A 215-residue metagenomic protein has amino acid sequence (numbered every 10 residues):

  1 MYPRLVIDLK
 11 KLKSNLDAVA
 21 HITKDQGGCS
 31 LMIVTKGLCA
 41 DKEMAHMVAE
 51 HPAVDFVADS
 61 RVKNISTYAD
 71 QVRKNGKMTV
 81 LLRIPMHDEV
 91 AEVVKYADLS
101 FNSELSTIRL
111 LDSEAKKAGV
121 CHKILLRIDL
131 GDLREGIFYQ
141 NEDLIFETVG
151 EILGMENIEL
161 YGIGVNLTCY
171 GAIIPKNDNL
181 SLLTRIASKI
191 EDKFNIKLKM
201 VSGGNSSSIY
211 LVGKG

Functional and structural regions predicted by a protein language model:
M1-M86, E92-Y96: A charged N-terminal "starter" segment
L5, L31-T35, D55-D59, K77-L82 (+4 more regions): Hydrophobic faces of well-ordered beta-strands that scaffold small-molecule active sites in alpha/beta enzyme cores
L12, L16, V93, E104-I108 (+3 more regions): Aromatic/hydrophobic pocket-lining residues that form the small-molecule binding cavity in soluble enzyme cores
D25-G27, P52-A53, V72-N75, K116-C121 (+2 more regions): Short helix-capping segments at alpha-helix termini
G37-C39, R61-N64, P85-M86, S106 (+3 more regions): Active-site-proximal loop/turn and secondary-structure-junction residues that shape catalytic pockets, frequently
N64-Y68, S106-V120, A172-L182: Active-site-adjacent beta->alpha loops and helix N-cap segments on the catalytic face of soluble alpha/beta enzymes
V90-L130, R134: A generic, well-ordered mixed alpha/beta core segment in the N-terminal half of proteins
D129-G215: Active-site loop/helix belt of alpha/beta enzymes
